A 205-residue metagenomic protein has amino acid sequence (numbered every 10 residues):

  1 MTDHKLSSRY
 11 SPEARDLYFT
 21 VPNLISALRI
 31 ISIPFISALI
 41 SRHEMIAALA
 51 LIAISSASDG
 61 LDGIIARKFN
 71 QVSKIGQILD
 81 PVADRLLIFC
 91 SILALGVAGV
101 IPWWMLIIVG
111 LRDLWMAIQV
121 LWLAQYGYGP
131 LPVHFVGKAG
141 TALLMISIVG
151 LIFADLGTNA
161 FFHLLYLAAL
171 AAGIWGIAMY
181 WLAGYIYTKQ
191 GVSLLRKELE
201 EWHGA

Functional and structural regions predicted by a protein language model:
M1-V21, I33, L49-I52, S56 (+1 more regions): C-terminal membrane-associated helical module and adjoining short loops/tails
E13-L24, S73-D80: Short, amphipathic, aromatic/basic-enriched membrane-interface segments that mark the entry/exit of transmembrane
S26, I31-I75, S91-I107, L164-M179: Membrane-embedded alpha-helical segments that form the functional core of polytopic membrane enzymes, especially those
S26-I33, V82-I92, V109-A117, G140-V149: Core segments of transmembrane alpha-helices that mediate helix-helix packing or line hydrophobic substrate/ligand
S37-A38, I64, F89, L93 (+3 more regions): Membrane-embedded alpha-helical segments of multi-pass transporters/permeases
A38-R42, G96-V97, W122-Y126, L151-G157 (+1 more regions): Helix-loop junctions at the membrane-solvent interface of multi-pass transporters, primarily the C-terminal
W115-P132: Membrane-helix boundary/interface segments in integral membrane proteins
